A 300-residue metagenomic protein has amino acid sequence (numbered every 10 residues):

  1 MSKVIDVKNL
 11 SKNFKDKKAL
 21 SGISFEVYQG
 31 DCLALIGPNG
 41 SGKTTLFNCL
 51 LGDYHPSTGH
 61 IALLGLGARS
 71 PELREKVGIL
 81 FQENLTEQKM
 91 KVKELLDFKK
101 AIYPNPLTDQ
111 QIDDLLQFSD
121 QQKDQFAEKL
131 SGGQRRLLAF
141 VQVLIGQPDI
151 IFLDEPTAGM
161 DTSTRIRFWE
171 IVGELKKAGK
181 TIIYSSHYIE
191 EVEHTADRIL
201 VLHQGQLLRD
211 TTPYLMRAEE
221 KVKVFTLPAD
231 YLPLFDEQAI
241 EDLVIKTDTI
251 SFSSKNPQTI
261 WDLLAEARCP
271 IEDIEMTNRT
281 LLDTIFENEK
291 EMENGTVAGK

Functional and structural regions predicted by a protein language model:
S2-L10: Conserved N-terminal strand/loop that marks the beginning of ABC ATPase nucleotide-binding domains
K12-Y184, I189-T195: ABC transporter nucleotide-binding domains
W169-S253: ABC transporter nucleotide-binding domain
V222-G295: Short, charged/small-residue-rich alpha-helical element at the C-terminal edge of ABC transporter nucleotide-binding
